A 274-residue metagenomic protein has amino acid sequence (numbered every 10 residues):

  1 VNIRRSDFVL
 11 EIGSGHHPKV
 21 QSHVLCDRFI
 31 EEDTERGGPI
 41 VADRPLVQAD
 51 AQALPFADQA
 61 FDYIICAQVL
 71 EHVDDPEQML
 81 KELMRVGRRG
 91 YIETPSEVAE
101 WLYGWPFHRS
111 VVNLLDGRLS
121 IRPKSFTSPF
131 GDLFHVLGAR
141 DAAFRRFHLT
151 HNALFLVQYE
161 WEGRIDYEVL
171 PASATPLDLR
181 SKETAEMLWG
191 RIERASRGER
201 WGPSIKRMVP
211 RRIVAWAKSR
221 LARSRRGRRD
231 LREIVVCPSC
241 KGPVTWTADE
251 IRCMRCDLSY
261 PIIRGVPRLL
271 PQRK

Functional and structural regions predicted by a protein language model:
N2-A99: Conserved SAM-binding loop
Q48, E77-W216, R220-G227: S-adenosyl-L-methionine-dependent methyltransferase catalytic module, highlighting the catalytic core
G87, D116, W246-A248, R264: Residue-level signal for tight coil/turn positions that link beta-strands
P95, K124, D249, C256 (+1 more regions): Surface loops and adjacent helix of pleckstrin homology
I234, E250: Residues immediately within or flanking Cys/His clusters that coordinate Zn2+ in small zinc-binding modules
C237-C240, C253-C256: Short cysteine-rich clusters marking metal-coordination/redox-active sites
G242-T245, S259-P261: Short functional micro-motifs and their immediate structural scaffolds
L258-R273: Short metal-binding segments enriched for Cys and/or His
